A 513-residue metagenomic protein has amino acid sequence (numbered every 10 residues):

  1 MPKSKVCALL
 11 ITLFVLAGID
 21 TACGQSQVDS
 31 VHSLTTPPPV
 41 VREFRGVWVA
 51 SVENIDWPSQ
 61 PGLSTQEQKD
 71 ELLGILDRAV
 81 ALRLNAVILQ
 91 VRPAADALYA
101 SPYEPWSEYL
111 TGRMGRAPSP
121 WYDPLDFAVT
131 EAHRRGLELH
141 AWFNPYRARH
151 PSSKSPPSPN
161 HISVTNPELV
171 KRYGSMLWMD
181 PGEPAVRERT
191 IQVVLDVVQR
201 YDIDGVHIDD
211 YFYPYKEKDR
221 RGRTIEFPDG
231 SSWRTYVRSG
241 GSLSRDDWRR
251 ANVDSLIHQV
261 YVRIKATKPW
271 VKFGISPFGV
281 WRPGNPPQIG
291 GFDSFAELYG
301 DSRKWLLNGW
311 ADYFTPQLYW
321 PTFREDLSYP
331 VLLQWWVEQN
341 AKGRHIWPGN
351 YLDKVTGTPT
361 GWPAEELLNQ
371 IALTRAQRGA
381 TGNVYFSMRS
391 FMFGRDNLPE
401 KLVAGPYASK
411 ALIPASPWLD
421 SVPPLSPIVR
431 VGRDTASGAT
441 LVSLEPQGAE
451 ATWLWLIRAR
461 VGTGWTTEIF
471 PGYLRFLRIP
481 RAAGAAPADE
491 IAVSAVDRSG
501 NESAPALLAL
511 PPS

Functional and structural regions predicted by a protein language model:
R42, A50-D70, A141, Y146-R200 (+1 more regions): Active-site-adjacent "subsite" loops/lids of carbohydrate-active enzymes
D70-D96, R200-Y201, W310: Catalytic domains of carbohydrate-active enzymes, especially glycoside hydrolases
A97-G112, R147-G174, D210-S239, N285-D293: Aromatic- and acidic-residue-enriched segments that line the glycan-binding/catalytic groove of carbohydrate-active
P228, R234-Q288, F292-T358: Glycoside hydrolase catalytic-domain groove-lining segments
S302-R303, L307-E325, K342-W418: Substrate-binding cleft of secreted/luminal carbohydrate-active enzymes
G438-E450: Conserved aromatic anchor
I479-E502: Beta-strand-rich modules
R498-S513: Extracellular fibronectin type III
